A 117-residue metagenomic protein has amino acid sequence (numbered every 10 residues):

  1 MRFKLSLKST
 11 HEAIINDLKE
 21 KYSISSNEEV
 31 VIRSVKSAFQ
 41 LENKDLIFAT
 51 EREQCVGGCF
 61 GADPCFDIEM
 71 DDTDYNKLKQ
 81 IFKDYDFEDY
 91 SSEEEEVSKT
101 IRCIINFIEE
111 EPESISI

Functional and structural regions predicted by a protein language model:
M1-R2: Absolute protein N-terminus
K8-E29, R33, D71-E95: Surface-exposed, Lys/Arg-rich phosphate-binding patches that contact polyanionic backbones
S25-T50, E88-I117: Short, basic amphipathic alpha-helical segments that act as recognition/interaction helices in nucleic-acid-binding
Q40-K83, E110-I117: Short, positively charged interaction helices/loops
